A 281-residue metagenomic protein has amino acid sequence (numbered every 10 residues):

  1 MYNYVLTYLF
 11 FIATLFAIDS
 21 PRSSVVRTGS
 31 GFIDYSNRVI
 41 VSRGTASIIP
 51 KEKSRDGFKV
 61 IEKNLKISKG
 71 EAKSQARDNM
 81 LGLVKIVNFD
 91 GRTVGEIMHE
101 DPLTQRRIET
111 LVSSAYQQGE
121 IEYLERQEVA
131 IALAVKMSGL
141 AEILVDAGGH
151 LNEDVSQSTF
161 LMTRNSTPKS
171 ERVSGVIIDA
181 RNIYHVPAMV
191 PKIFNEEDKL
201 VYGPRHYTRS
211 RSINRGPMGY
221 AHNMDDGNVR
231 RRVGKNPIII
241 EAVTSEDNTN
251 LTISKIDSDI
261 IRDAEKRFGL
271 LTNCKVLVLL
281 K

Functional and structural regions predicted by a protein language model:
M1-V5: Positively charged n-region of N-terminal signal peptides that target proteins for export
L9-A17: Hydrophobic h-region of N-terminal signal peptides that target proteins for export in Gram-negative bacteria
A17-K281: Domain-level marker for long, solvent-exposed, non-transmembrane regions
